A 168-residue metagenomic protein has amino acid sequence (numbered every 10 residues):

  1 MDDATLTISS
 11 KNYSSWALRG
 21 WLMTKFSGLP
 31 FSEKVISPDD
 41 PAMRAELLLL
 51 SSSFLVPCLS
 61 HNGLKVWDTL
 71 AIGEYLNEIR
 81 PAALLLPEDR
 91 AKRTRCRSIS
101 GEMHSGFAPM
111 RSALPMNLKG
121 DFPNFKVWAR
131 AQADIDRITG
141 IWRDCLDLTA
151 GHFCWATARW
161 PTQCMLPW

Functional and structural regions predicted by a protein language model:
M1-Q132, D136, I141-R143: GST-like domain detector, emphasizing the conserved glutathione-binding G-site in the N-terminal thioredoxin-like
N62, A83, G151, W155-T157: Generic secretory/membrane-interface signal
I138-C154: Hydrophobic alpha-helical bundle segments that form small-molecule/ligand-binding pockets
F153-W168: GST superfamily/GST-like fold recognition
